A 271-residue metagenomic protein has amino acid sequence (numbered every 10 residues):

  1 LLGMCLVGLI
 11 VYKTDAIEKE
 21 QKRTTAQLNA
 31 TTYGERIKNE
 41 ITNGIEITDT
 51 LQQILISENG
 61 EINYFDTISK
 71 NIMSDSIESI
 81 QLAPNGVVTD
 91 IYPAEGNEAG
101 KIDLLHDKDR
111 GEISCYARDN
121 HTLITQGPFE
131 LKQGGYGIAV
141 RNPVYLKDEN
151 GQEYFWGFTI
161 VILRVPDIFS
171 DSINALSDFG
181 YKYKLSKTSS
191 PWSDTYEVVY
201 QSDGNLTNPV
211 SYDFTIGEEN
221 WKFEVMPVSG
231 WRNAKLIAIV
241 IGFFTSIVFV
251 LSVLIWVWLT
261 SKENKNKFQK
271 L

Functional and structural regions predicted by a protein language model:
L2, Q27, R36, Q52-L55 (+7 more regions): Charge-rich, low-complexity amphipathic helices in intrinsically disordered tails/linkers adjacent to domains
L2-G60: Juxtamembrane extracytoplasmic/periplasmic/luminal helical "stalk" adjacent to the first N-terminal
M4, G8-D15, Y200-L271: N-terminal membrane insertion elements
R23-Q27, I56-K222: Intrinsically disordered, low-complexity polar/acidic regions
T32-Y33, N63, D148, S229 (+1 more regions): Serine/threonine-rich low-complexity intrinsically disordered regions
K38, P166, F249-V253: Short amphipathic alpha-helical signal-transduction/dimerization elements
K38-N39, D109, S261: A general, composition-driven signal for non-globular sequence regions
